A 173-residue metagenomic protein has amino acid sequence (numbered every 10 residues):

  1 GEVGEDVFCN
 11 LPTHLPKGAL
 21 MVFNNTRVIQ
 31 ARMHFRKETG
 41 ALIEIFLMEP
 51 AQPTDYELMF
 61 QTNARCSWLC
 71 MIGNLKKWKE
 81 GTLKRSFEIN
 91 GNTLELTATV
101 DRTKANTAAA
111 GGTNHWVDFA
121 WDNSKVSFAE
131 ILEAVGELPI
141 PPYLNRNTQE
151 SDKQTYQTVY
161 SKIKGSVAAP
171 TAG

Functional and structural regions predicted by a protein language model:
G1-P12, L20, T26-G173: Internal, non-catalytic "lid/hinge" segments that mediate substrate recognition, gating, inter-domain movement
P16: Active-site loop-to-helix "anion-binding N-cap" substructures in soluble metabolic enzymes
